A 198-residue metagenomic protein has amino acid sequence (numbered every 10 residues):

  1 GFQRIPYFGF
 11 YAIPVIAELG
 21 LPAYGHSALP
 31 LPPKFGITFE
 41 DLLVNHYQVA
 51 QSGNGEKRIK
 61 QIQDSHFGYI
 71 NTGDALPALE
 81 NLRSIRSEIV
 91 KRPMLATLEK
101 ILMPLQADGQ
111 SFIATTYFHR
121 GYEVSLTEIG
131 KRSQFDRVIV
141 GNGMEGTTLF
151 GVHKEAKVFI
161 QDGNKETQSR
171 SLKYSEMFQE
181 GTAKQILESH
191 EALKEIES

Functional and structural regions predicted by a protein language model:
G1-G25: Active-site cofactor/substrate anionic-group-binding motifs, chiefly glycine- and Lys/Arg-rich phosphate-binding loops
R4, F8, L31, F35 (+2 more regions): Short, contiguous, pocket-lining structural segments that sit at or immediately flank catalytic/ligand-binding sites
Y24-S27, Q110: Short beta-strands and strand-loop turn motifs
S27-K34, M144-E145: Acidic, glycine-rich active-site loops and adjacent beta-strand->loop/helix elements that engage anionic groups
L31-Y47: Active-site-proximal loop->helix
V44, V49, Q63-S198: Glycine-rich anion-binding loops and their surrounding alpha/beta cores
A50-Q61: Phosphate-binding loop that captures ATP/GTP phosphates
